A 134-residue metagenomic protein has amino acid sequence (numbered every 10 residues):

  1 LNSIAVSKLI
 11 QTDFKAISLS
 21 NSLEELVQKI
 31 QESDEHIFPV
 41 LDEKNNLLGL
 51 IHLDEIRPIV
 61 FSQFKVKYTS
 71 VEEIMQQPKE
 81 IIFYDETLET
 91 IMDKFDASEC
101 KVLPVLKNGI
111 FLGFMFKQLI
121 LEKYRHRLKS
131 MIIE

Functional and structural regions predicted by a protein language model:
L1-A16, S20, K44, R127-E134: Membrane-interfacial segments at transmembrane helix termini in multi-pass membrane proteins
N2-F14, E24, E55, K67-K79 (+1 more regions): Bateman (tandem CBS) regulatory domains
I17-D34, L41, V60, I81-C100 (+2 more regions): The conserved cystathionine-beta-synthase
I37-P39, L47: Extended cytosolic regulatory regions of multi-pass ion transporters/channels
L48-I56, L106, F114-I120: Short hydrophobic beta-strand motif reused across regulatory alpha/beta modules
D54-E55, Y68-S70, Q118-I120, I132-E134: Short low-complexity, flexible loop/linker segments enriched in glycine and/or proline with clustered acidic
Q63-F64: Beta-strand/loop-dominated core regions that host nucleotide or nucleotide-derived cofactor-binding catalytic loops
